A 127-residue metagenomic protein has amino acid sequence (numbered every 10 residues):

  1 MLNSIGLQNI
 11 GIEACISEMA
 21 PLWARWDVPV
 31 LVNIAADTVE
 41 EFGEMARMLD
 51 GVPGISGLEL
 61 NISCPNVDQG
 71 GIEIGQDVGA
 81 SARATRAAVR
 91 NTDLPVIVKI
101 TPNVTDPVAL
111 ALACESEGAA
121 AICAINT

Functional and structural regions predicted by a protein language model:
M1-V28: Glycine-rich, positively charged N-terminal anion/phosphate-binding segment
S17, R25, D37-T127: Alpha/beta enzyme core
